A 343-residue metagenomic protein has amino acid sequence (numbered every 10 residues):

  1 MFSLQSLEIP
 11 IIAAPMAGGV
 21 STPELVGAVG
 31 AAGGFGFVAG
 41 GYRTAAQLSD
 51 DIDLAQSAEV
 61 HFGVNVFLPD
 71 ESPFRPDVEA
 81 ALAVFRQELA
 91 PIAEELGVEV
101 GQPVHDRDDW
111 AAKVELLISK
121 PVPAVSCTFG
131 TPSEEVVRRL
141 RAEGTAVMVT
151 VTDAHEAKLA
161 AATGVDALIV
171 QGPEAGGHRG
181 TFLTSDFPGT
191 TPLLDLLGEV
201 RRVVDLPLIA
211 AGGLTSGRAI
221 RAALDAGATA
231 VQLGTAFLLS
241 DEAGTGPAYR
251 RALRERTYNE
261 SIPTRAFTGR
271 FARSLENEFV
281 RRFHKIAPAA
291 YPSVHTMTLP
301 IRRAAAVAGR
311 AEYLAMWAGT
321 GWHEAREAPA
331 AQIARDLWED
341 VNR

Functional and structural regions predicted by a protein language model:
M1-V203: Active-site entrance/lid segments in N-terminal catalytic domains of soluble metabolic enzymes
H178-I209, L214-R343: Conserved active-site-proximal phosphate/metal-binding subdomains
